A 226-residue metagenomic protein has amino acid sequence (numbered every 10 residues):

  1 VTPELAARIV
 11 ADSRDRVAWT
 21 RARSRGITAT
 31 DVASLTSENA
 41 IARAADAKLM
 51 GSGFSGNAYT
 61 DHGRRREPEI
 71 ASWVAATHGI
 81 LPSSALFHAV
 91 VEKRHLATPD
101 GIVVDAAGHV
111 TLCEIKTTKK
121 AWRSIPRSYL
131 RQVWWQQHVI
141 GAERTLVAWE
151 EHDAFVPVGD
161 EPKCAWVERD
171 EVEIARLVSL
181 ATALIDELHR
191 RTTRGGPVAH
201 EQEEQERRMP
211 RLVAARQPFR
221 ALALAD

Functional and structural regions predicted by a protein language model:
V1-D226: Accessory terminal regions of nucleic-acid processing enzymes
